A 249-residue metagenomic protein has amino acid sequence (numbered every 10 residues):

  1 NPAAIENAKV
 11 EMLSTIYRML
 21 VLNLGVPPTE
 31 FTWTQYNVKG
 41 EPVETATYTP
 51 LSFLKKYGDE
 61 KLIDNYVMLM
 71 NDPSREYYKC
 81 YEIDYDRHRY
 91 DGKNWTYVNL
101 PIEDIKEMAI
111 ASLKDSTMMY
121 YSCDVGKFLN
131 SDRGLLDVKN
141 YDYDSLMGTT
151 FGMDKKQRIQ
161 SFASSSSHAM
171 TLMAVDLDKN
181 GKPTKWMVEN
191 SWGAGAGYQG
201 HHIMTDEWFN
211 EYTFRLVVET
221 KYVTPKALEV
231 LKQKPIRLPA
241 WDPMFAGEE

Functional and structural regions predicted by a protein language model:
N1-K9: Non-catalytic accessory/assembly modules
V10, S14-E249: Active-site signature of cysteine proteases
